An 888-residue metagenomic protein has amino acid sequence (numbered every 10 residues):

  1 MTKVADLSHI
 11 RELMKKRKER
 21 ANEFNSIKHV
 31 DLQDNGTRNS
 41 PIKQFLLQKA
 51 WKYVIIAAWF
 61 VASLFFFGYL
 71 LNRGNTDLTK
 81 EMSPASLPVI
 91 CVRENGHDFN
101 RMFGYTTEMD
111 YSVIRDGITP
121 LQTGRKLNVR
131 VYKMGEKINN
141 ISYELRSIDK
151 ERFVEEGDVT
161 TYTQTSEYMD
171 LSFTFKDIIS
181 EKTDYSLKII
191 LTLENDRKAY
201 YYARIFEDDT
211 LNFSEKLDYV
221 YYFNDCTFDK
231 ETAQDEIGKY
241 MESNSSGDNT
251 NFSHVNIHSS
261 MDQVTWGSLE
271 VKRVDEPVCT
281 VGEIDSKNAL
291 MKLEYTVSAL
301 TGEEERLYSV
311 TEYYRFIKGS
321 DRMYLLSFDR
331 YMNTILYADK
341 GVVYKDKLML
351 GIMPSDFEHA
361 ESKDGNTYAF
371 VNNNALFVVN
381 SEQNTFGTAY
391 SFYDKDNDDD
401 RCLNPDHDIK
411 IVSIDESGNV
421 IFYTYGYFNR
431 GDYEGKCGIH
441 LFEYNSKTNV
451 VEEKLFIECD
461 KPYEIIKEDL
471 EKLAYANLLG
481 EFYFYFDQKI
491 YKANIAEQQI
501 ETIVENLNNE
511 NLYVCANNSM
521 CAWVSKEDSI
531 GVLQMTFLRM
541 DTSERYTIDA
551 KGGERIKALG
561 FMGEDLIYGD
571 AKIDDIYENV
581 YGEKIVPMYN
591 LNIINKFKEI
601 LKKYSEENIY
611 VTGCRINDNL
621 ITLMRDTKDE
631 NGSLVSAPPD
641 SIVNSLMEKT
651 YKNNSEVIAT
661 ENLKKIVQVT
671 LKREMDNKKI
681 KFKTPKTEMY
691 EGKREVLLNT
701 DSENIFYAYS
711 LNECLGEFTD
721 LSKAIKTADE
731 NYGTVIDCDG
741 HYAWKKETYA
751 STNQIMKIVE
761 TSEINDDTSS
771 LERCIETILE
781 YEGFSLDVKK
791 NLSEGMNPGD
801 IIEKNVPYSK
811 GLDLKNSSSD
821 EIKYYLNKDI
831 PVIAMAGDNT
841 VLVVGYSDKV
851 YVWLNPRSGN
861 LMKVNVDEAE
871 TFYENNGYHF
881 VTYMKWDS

Functional and structural regions predicted by a protein language model:
P41-F60: N-terminal Sec-pathway targeting helices
W59, L71-N75, S112-N128, N140-S166 (+3 more regions): Surface-exposed, charged secondary-structure patches
E81-V154, L187-E270, V343-F386, S391-D394 (+12 more regions): Core segments of small alpha/beta cavity-forming domains
E155-G157, F328, F386-K395, V450-C459 (+3 more regions): Beta-propeller fold detector
Y185, E283-V297, G418-T424, L566-A571 (+2 more regions): A short hydrophobic beta-strand element
S381-N384, K447, N494-Q498, R539-T542 (+1 more regions): Short loop/turn segments that connect beta-strands within beta-propeller blades
G435-N449, M535-D541, E583-K598: Beta-propeller blade signature
I755-S888: Conserved active-site-adjacent core of cysteine acyl-enzyme catalytic domains
